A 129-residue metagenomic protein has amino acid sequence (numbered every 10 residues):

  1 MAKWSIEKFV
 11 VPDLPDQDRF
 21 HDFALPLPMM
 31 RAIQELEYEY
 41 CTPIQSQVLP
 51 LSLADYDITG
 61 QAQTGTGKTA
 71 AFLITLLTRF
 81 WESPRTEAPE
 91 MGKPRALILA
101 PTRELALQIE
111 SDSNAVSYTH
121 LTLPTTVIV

Functional and structural regions predicted by a protein language model:
M1-A2, T126: Intrinsic low-complexity, intrinsically disordered segments enriched in polar/basic residues
K3-L121: SF2 DExD/H RNA helicase N-terminal ATP-binding lobe
H120, T125-V129: Single conserved hydrophobic/aromatic residue that forms the stacking wall/gate of nucleotide- or nucleobase-binding
